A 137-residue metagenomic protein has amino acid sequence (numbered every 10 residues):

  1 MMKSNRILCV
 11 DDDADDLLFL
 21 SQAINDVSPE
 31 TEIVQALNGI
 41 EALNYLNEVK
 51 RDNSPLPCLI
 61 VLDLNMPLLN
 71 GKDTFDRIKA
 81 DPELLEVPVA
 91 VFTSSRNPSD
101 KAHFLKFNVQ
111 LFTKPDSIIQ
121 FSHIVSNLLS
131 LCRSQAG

Functional and structural regions predicted by a protein language model:
K3, E30, P55-C58, E83-P88: His-Asp phosphorelay/catalytic-motif detector in bacterial-type signaling
A14-N38: Two-component/phosphorelay signaling modules centered on CheY-like receiver
Q35-E48, G71: Helix N-cap/capping motif at the beta->alpha junctions
N44, K72-L85: Short amphipathic alpha-helix used as the core "switch/output" element in two-component signaling
L62-D63: Active-site residues of response regulator receiver
M66: Receiver (REC) domain active-site loop signature in two-component systems and cognate sites in sensor histidine kinases
D73, S95-F112, I119, H123: Alpha4 helix (beta4-alpha4-beta5 surface) of REC/receiver domains from two-component response regulators
A90-F92: Hydrophobic/aromatic residues positioned on beta-strands within the core alpha/beta folds
